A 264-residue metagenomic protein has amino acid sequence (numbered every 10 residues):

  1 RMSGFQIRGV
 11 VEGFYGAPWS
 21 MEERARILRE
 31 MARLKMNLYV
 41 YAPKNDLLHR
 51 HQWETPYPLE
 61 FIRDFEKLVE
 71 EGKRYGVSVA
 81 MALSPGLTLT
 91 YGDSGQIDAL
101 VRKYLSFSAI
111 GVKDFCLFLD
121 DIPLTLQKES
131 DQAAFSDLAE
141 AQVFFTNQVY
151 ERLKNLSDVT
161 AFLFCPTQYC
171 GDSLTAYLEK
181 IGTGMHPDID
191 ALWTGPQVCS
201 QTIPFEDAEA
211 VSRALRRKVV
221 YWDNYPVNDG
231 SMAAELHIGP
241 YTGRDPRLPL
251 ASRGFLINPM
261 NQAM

Functional and structural regions predicted by a protein language model:
R1-L105, A109-K113, K154: Feature activates predominantly on carbohydrate-active enzymes
G13-F14, K113, T125-M264: Catalytic-core regions of glycoside hydrolase
L47, L119-T125: Short, conserved phosphate-binding/catalytic loop or strand-edge motifs used in phosphoryl-/nucleotidyl-transfer
L83-P85, D121, Y225: Short, histidine-centered active-site or binding-site loop motifs used for metal coordination, general acid-base
C116: Hydrophobic "anchor" residues on beta-strands that sit immediately upstream of conserved functional sites
